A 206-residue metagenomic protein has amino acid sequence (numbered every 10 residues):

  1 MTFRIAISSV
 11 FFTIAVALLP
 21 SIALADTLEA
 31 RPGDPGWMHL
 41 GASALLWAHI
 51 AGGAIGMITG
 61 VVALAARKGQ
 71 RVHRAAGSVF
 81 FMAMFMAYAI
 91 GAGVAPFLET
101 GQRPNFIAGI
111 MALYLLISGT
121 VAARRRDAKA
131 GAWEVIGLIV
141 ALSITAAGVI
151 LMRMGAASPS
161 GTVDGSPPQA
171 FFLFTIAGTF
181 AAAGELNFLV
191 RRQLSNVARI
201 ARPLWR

Functional and structural regions predicted by a protein language model:
T2-R206: Alpha-helical membrane insertion/targeting regions
